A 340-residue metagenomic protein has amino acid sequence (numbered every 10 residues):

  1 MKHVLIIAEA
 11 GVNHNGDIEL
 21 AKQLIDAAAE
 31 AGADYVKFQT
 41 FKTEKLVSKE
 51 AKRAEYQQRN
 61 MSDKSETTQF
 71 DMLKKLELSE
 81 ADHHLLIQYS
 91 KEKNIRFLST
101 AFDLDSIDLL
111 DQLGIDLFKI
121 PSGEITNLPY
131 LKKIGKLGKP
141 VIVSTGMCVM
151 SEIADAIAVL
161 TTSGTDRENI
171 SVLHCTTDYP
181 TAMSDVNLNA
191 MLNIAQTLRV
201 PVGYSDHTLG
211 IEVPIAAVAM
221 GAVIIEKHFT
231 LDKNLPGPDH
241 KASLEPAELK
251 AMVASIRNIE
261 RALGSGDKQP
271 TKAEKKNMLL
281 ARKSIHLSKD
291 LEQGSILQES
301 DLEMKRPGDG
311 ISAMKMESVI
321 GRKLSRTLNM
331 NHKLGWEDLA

Functional and structural regions predicted by a protein language model:
M1-A340: Catalytic cores and adjacent flexible loops of soluble metabolic enzymes that perform enolate/carbanion chemistry on
